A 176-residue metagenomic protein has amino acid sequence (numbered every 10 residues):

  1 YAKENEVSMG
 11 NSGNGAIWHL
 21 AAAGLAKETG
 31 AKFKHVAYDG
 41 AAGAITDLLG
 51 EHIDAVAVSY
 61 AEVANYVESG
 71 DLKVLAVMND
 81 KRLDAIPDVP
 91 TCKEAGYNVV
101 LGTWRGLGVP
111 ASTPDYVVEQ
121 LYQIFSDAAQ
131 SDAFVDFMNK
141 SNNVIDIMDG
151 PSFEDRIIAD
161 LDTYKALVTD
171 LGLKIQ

Functional and structural regions predicted by a protein language model:
Y1-G43, C92, Y97, W104-F137: Hinge/capping helix and adjacent helix->loop/strand transition within the periplasmic-binding protein
S8-V89: Ligand-binding pocket segment of bilobal, Venus flytrap-like solute-binding proteins
K27-A31, E68, T113-Q176: An extracytoplasmic/periplasmic, membrane-proximal ligand-sensing/linker region
A37, E51-H52, S59, D71 (+5 more regions): Conserved functional loop/turn residues at catalytic and ligand-binding sites
L48, C92, Y164: Residue-level signature of catalytic and energy-coupling elements of molecular machines, predominantly ATP/GTP-dependent
